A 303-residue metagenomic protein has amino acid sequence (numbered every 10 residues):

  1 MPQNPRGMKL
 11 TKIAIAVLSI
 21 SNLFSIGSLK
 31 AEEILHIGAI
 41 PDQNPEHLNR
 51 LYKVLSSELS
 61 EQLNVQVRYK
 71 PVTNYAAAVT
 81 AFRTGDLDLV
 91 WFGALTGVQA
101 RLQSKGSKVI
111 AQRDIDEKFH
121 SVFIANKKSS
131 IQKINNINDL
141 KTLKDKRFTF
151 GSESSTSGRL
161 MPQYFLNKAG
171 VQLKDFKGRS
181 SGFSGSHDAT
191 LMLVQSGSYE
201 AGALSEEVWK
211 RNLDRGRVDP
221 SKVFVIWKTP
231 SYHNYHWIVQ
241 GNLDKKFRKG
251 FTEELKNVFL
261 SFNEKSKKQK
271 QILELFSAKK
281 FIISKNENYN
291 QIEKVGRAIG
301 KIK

Functional and structural regions predicted by a protein language model:
E32-L35, Q43-V54, I238-V239, K246-K303: An extracytoplasmic/periplasmic, membrane-proximal ligand-sensing/linker region
E32-T96: Extracytoplasmic small-molecule ligand-binding "clamshell" domains of the periplasmic binding protein/Venus flytrap
P41, S121-Q132, H233-F247: A bilobed periplasmic-binding-protein/Venus flytrap-type ligand-binding module shared by bacterial periplasmic
K53-N64, T156-F183, L213-V218, K294 (+1 more regions): Ligand-binding cleft/hinge of the Venus flytrap
Y69-T80, G93-L95, L173-M192: Short helix-initiation/N-cap motifs at beta->coil->alpha
W91-S104, N167-K168, L193-S196, E200-P220: A ligand-binding cleft/hinge motif common to bilobed small-molecule-binding domains
S107-D116, K177-S180, L213-S231: Short beta-strand->loop
R113-A169: A conserved helix-loop-strand patch within extracytoplasmic ligand-binding domains of the periplasmic binding
